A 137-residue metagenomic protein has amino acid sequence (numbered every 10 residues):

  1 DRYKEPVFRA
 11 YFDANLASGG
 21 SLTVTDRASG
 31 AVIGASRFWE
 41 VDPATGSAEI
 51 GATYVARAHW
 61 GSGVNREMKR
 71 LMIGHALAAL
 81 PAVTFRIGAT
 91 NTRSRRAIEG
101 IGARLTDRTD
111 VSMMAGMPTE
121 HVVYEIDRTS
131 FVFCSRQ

Functional and structural regions predicted by a protein language model:
D1-S62, H75-A78, A82, T92 (+1 more regions): GNAT-family acyltransferases
F85-R95: Conserved beta-strand-loop-alpha-helix junction that forms the acyl-donor binding cleft
I98-E99: Conserved active-site tyrosine of GNAT-family acetyltransferases
